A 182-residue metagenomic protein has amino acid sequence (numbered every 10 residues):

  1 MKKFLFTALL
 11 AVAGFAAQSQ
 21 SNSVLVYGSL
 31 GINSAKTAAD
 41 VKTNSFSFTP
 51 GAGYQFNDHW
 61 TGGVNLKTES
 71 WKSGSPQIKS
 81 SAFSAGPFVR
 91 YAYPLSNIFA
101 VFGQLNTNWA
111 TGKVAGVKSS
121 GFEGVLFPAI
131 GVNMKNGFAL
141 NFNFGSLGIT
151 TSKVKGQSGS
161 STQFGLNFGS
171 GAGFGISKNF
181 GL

Functional and structural regions predicted by a protein language model:
M1-S23, G181-L182: Cleavable N-terminal export/targeting peptides
Q18-N65, E69-W71, K113, N167-L182: Short glycine/proline- and aromatic-enriched beta-strand/turn motifs that initiate or cap beta-hairpins
V24, H59-G62, N97-F99, V132 (+2 more regions): Repeated loop/turn-to-beta-strand initiation elements of outer-membrane beta-barrel proteins
V24-G28, G62-V64, A85, V101-L105 (+3 more regions): Transmembrane beta-strands of outer-membrane beta-barrel proteins
G31-A39, K67-P76, P94-S96, N108-G116 (+1 more regions): Sequence/structural signature of outer-membrane beta-barrel proteins
A39-N44, P76-F83, G116-F122, S158-F168: Replace "Gram-negative outer membrane beta-barrel proteins" with "bacterial and organellar outer membrane beta-barrel
F46-P50, F83-P87, F122-P128, S170-F174: Hydrophobic, lipid-facing positions within transmembrane beta-strands of outer-membrane proteins
S70-P76, L126-L182: Predominantly the C-terminal beta-signal and adjacent terminal strand-loop region of outer-membrane beta-barrel
